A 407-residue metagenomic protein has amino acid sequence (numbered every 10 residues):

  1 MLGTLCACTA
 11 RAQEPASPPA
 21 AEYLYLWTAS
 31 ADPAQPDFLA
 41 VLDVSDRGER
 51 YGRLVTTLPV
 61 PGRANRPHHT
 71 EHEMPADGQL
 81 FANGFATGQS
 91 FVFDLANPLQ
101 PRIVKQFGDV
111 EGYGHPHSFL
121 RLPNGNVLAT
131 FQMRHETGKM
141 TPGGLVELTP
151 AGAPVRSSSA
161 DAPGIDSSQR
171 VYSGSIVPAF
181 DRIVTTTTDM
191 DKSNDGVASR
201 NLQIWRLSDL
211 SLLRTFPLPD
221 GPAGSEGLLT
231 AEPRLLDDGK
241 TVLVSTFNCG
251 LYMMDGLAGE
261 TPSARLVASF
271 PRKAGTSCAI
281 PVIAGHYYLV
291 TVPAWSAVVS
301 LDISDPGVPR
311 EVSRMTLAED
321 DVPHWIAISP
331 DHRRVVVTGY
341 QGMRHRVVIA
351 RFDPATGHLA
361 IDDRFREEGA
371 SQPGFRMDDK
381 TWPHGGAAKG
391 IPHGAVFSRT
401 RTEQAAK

Functional and structural regions predicted by a protein language model:
P19-A21, W27-N65, E71-K105: Beta-propeller domains
S30-P33, A86-Q89, R134-G138, D189-N194 (+3 more regions): Short glycine/acidic-enriched loop and turn motifs that connect beta-strands
V41-R50, V92-P101, P150-A153, I204-L213 (+3 more regions): Short loop/turn segments immediately following beta-strands, especially the blade-tip and inter-blade linker loops
P61-E73, V110-P123, G164-D181, D220-T241 (+3 more regions): Beta-rich, blade/repeat-based domains predominating in secreted/periplasmic proteins but also intracellular
L95-A179, T187-D189: Asp-box/WD-like beta-propeller blade repeats and closely related beta-sheet repeat scaffolds
Q169, G174-V299: Beta-propeller domains
R272-P354: Loop/turn-rich, solvent-exposed surfaces of beta-rich toroidal or solenoidal domains
I326, R333-K407: Blade-level signature of beta-propeller repeat domains, shared across WD40, Kelch, NHL, RCC1 and BNR/Asp-box propellers
